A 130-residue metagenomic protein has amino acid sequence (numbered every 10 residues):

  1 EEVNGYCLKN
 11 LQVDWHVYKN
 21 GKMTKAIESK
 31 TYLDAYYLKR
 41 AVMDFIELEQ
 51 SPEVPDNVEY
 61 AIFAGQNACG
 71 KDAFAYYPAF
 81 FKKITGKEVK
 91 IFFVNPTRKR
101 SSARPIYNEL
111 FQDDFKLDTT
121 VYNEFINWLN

Functional and structural regions predicted by a protein language model:
E1-N20: Active-site metal-binding core of divalent-cation-utilizing nuclease and nuclease-like domains
W15-V17, G21-T31, A41: Conserved catalytic cores of phosphodiester-cleaving nucleases, focusing on short active-site segments
K22-M23, P55-V58: Short glycine-/polar-rich loops that comprise or flank the Walker A/P-loop and associated switch/sensor motifs
Y32-D44, G70-A73: Active-site-adjacent loop/helix micro-motif of nuclease/hydrolase catalytic cores
Y36, L48-P55: Aromatic- and charge-enriched substrate-recognition/interaction segments in catalytic or ligand-/protein-binding
Q50, E59-N130: Domain-level recognition of nuclease-like catalytic cores that cleave nucleotide substrates
